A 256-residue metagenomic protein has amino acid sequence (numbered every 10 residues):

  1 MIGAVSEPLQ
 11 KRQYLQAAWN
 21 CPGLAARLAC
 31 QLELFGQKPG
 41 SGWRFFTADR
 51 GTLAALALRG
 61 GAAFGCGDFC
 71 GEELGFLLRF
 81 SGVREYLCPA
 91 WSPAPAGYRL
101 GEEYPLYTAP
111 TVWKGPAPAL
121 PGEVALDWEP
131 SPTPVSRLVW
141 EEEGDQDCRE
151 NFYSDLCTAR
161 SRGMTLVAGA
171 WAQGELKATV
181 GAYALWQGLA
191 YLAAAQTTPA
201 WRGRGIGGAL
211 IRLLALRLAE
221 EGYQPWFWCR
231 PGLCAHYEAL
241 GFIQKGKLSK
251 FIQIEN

Functional and structural regions predicted by a protein language model:
M1-C30, Y104-Y153: Short amphipathic alpha-helix that is part of the acyltransferase structural core
I2, W19-R84, K177-A194, T198-P199: Conserved donor-binding loop and adjoining core beta-sheet/short helix segment in diverse acyl/aminoacyl transferases
T52-L53, R59-V124, S249-Q253: Acyl-donor-binding surface of acyltransferase catalytic domains
A54-A55, L176-A178, G207, G241 (+1 more regions): A structural microfeature
C70-L77, T197, G203-E220, A239: Conserved acetyl-CoA-binding loop-helix of GNAT-fold acetyltransferases
F80-W91, L218-R230: Conserved GNAT acetyl-CoA-binding A-motif
Y98, H236-F242: Conserved active-site tyrosine of GNAT-family acetyltransferases
S136-Q196: A mid-sequence, solvent-exposed acidic-amphipathic segment
